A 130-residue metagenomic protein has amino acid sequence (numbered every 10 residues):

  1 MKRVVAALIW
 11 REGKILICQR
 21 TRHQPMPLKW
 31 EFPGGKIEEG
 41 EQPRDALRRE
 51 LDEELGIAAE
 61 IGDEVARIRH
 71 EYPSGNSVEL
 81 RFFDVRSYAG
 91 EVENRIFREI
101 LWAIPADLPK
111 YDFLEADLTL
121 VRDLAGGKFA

Functional and structural regions predicted by a protein language model:
M1-L16, K36: Conserved N-terminal beta-strand and adjoining loop/helix that marks the start of the Nudix/MutT-like hydrolase domain
R3-V5, G13, V78-R81, R98: Change "...and in nucleic-acid phosphodiester-cleaving endonucleases..." to "...and in nucleic-acid processing enzymes
A7, F32, I104: Residue-level signal for inorganic ion chemistry
I9-W10, I17, S87, W102: Conserved hydrophobic "DFG−1" position in protein kinase catalytic cores
K14-E53: Conserved Nudix-box catalytic region and its N-terminal flanking loop in Nudix hydrolases and closely related
A58-A59, A66-V92, E99-W102: Active-site-adjacent beta-strand/loop module that shapes the phosphate/pyrophosphate-binding cleft
F82-D84, E93-L124: NUDIX/MutT-family hydrolases
A125-A130: Generic C-terminal helix-cap and adjacent flexible tail
